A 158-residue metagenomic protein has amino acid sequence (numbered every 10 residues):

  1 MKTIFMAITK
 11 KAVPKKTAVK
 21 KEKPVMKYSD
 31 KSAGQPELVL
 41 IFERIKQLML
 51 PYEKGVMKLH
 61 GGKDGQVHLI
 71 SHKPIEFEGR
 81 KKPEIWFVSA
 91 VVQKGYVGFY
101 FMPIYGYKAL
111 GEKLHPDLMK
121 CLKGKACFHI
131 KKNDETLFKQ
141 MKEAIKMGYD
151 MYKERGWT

Functional and structural regions predicted by a protein language model:
K2-T158: Charge-dense, helix-prone N-terminal extensions
